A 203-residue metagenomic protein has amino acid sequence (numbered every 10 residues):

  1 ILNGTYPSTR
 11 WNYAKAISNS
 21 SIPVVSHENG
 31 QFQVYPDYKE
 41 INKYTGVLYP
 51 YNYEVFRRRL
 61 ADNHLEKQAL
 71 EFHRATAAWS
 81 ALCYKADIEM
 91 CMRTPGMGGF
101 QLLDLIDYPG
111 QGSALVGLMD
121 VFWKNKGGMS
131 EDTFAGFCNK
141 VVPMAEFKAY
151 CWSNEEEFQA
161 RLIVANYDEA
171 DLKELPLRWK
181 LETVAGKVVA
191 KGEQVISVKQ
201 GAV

Functional and structural regions predicted by a protein language model:
I1: Aromatic- and carboxylate-enriched substrate-binding clefts and catalytic-loop regions of carbohydrate-active enzymes
G4-G192, I196, Q200-A202: Substrate-binding clefts and catalytic carboxylate motifs of secreted carbohydrate-active enzymes
